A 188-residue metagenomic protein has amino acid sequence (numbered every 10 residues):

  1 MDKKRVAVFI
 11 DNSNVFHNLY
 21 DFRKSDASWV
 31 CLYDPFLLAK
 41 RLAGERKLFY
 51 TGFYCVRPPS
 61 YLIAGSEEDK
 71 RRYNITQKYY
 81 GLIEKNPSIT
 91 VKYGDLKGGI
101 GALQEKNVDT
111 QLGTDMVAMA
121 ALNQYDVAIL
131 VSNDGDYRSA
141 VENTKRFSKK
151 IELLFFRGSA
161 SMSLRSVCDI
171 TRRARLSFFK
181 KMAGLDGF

Functional and structural regions predicted by a protein language model:
M1-Q104, K150: Domain-level signal for Mg2+-assisted phosphodiester chemistry and nucleotide/NA-binding surfaces in nucleic-acid
E84-F188: Nuclease catalytic cores that cleave nucleic-acid phosphodiester bonds, predominantly acidic two-metal-ion
